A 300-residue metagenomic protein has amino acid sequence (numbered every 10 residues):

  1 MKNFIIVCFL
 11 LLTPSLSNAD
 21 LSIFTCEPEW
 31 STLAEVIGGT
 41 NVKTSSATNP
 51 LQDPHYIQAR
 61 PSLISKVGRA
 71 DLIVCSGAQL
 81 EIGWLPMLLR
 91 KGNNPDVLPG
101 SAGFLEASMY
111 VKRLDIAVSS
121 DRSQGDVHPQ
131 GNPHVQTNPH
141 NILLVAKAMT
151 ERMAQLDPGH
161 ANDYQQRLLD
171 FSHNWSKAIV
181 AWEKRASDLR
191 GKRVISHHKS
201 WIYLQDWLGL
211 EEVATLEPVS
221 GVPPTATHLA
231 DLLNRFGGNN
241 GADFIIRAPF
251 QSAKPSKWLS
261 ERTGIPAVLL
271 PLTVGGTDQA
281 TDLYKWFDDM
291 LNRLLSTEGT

Functional and structural regions predicted by a protein language model:
M1-F4: Positively charged n-region of N-terminal signal peptides that target proteins for export
I6-L10: Hydrophobic helical h-region of N-terminal Sec-dependent signal peptides in bacterial secretory/periplasmic proteins
T13-P14: N-terminal signal peptide c-region/cleavage motif recognized by signal peptidases
A19-T300: Extracytoplasmic metal-acquisition and chelation regions
